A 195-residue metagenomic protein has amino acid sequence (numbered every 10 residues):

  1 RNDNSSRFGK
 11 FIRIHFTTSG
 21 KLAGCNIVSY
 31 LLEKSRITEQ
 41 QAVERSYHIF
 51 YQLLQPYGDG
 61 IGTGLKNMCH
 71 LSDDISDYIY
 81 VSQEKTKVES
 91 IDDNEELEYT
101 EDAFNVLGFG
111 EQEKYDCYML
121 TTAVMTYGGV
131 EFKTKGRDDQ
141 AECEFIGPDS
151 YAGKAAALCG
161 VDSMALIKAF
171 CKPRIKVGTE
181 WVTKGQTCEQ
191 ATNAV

Functional and structural regions predicted by a protein language model:
R1-V195: N-terminal switch/interaction subdomains of large nucleotide-dependent motors and GTPases
